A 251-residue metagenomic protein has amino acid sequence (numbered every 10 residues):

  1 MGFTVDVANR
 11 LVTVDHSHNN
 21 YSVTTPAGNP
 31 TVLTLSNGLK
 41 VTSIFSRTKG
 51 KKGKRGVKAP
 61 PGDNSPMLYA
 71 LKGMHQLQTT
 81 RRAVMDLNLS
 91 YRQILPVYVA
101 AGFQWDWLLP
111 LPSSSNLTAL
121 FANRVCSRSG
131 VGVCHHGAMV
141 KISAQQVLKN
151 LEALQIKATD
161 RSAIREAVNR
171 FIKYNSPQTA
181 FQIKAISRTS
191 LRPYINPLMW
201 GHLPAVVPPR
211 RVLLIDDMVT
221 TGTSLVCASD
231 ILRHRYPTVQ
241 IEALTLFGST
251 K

Functional and structural regions predicted by a protein language model:
F3-W107, N123, G137-P208, K251: Active-site-facing substrate-recognition patch
W107, L213, E242-L244: A structural signal for isolated positions on well-ordered beta-strands in alpha/beta enzyme cores
P112-A119, V219-T223: Gly/Ser/Thr-rich loops at beta-strand to alpha-helix junctions that form or flank small-molecule/cofactor-binding
R124, C227-I231: Active-site signature of alpha/beta-hydrolase-fold catalytic machinery across serine- and Asp/Cys-nucleophile hydrolases
S127-G137: Long compositionally biased, domain-poor regions of proteins
L214-A228: A phosphate-binding catalytic loop at a beta-strand-loop-alpha-helix junction that coordinates phosphoryl groups
I231-K251: ATP-dependent adenylation/pyrophosphate-handling site
